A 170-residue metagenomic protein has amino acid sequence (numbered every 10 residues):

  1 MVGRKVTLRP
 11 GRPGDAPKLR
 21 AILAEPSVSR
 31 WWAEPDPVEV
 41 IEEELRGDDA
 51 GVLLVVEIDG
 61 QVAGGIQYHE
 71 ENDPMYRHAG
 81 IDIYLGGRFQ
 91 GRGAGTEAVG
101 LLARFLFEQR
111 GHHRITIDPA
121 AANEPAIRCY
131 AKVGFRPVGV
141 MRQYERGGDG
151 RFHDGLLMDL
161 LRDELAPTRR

Functional and structural regions predicted by a protein language model:
V6, Q61-G65, H153: Glycine-rich phosphate/pyrophosphate-binding loop shared by adenosine-nucleotide-utilizing enzymes
V6-A21: A short beta-loop-alpha structural element at the N-terminal edge of CoA-dependent acyl/N-acetyltransferase catalytic
P13, R30-Q90, F105, L161-L165 (+1 more regions): Acetyl-CoA-dependent GNAT
I58, I66-D73, L102, Q109-R110 (+1 more regions): Long, contiguous binding/interaction regions
G91-F105, I127-K132: Conserved acetyl-CoA-binding loop-helix of GNAT-fold acetyltransferases
G95, V99, N123-A126, Q143-G148: Short glycine/proline-centered loop/turn elements that form peptide/ligand docking sites
T116-P119, R136-H153: Conserved catalytic-core motifs of GNAT/GCN5-like acyltransferases
Y130, F135, M158: Conserved active-site tyrosine of GNAT-family acetyltransferases
